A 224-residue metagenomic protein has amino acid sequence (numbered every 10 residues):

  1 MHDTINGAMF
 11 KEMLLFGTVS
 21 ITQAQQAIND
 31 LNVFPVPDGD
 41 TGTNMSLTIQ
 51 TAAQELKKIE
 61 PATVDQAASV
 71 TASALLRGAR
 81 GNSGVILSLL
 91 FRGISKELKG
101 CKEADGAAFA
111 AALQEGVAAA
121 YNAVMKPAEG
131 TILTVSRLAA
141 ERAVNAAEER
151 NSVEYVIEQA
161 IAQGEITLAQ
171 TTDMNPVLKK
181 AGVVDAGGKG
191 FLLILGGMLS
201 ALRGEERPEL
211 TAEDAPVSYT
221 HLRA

Functional and structural regions predicted by a protein language model:
M1-P216: N-terminal glycine-/lysine-enriched basic segments
T220-A224: Conserved small/polar residues in nucleotide/adenosyl-binding loops
